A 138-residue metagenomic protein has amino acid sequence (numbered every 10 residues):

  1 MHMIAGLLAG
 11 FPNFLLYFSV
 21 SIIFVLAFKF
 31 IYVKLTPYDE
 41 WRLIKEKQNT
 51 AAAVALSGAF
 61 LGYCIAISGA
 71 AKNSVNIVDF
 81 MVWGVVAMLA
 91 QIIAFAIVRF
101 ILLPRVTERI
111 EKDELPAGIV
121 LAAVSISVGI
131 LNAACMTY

Functional and structural regions predicted by a protein language model:
G6-F24, N76-A90: Alpha-helical transmembrane segments
S21-K29, A90-F95, S125-G129: Alpha-helical transmembrane segments of multipass membrane proteins
L26-K45: Membrane-interface helix-loop junction between the first two transmembrane segments
T36-R42, L102-R109: Cytoplasmic membrane-interface regions of multi-pass membrane proteins
L43-A55: Loop-to-helix transition at the N-terminal end of transmembrane alpha-helices
G58-G69, A122-Y138: Hydrophobic alpha-helical transmembrane segments in multi-pass integral membrane proteins
Q91-T107: Transmembrane alpha-helical segments of integral membrane proteins
P104-S125: Interfacial loop-to-transmembrane junctions
